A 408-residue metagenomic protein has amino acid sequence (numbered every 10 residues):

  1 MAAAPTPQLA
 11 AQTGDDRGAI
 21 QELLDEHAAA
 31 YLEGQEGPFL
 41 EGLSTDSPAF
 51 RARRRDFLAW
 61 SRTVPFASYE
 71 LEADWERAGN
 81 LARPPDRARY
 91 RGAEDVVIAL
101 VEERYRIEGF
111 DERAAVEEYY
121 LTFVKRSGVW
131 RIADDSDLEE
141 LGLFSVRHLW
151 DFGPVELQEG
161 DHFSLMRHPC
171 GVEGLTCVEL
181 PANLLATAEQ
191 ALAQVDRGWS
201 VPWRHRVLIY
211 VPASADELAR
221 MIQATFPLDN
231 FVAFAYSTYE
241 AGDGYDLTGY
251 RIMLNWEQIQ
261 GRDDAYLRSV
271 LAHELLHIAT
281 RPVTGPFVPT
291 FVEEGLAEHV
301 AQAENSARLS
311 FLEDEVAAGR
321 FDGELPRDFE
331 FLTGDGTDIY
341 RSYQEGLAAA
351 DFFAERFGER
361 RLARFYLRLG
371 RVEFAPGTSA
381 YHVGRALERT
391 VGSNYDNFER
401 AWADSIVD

Functional and structural regions predicted by a protein language model:
A2-E33, E41: Short, low-complexity N-terminal intrinsically disordered segments enriched in polar/charged residues
P7, I107-G153: Short beta-strand edge/turn micro-motifs at domain boundaries
G14-E22, E36-E94, Y381: Short solvent-exposed beta->alpha transition segments
R83-V97, V124-G128, E355-R360: A short, structured loop/turn motif at beta-sheet edges
I98-I107: Generic short beta-strand segments
V155, E159-P289, S306, A318 (+2 more regions): Juxtacatalytic substrate-recognition/specificity segment
S237-R251, A265-V270, L275-I278, P282-D408: Acidic/His/Gly-enriched intrinsically disordered linker/tail segments that often contain short helix/coil "MoRF-like"
